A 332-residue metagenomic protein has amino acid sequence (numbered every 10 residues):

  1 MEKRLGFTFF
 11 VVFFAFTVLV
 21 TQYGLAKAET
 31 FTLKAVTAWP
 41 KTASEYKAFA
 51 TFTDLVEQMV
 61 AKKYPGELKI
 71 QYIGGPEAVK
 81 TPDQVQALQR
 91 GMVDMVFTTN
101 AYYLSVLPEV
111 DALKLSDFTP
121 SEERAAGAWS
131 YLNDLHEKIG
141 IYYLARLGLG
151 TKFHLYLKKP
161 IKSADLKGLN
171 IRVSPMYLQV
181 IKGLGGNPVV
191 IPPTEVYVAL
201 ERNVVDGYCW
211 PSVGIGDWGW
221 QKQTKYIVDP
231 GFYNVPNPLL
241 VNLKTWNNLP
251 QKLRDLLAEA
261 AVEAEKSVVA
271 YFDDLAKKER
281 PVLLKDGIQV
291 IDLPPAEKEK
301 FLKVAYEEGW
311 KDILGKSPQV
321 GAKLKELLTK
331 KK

Functional and structural regions predicted by a protein language model:
M1-L5: Positively charged n-region of N-terminal signal peptides that target proteins for export
G6-T8, A26: Short amphipathic alpha-helical "recognition" segments used for binding
F9-T21: Bacterial N-terminal signal peptides
T21-K27: Bacterial Sec-dependent signal peptides at the C-terminal "C-region" and cleavage site
K27-P120, H136-K332: N-terminal secretory/targeting leader peptides
R124-E137: Signature of the catalytic double-stranded beta-helix
